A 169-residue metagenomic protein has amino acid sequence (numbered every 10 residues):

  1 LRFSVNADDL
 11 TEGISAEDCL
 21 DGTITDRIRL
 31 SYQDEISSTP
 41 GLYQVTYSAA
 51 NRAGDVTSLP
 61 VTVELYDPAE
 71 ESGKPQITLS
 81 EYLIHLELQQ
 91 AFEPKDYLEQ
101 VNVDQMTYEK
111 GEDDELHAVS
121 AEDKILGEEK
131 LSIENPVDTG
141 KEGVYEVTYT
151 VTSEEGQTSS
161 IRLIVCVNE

Functional and structural regions predicted by a protein language model:
L1-T23, E71-E122: Solvent-exposed, low-complexity, repeat-rich "mucin-like" stalks and linkers
C19-Y66, D104-N168: Serine/threonine-rich, repeat-prone extracellular segments and beta-strand-based repeat modules of secreted/surface
D67-K74, E169: Low-complexity, Pro/Thr/Ser/Gly/Ala-rich linker/spacer regions in secreted, extracellular modular proteins
